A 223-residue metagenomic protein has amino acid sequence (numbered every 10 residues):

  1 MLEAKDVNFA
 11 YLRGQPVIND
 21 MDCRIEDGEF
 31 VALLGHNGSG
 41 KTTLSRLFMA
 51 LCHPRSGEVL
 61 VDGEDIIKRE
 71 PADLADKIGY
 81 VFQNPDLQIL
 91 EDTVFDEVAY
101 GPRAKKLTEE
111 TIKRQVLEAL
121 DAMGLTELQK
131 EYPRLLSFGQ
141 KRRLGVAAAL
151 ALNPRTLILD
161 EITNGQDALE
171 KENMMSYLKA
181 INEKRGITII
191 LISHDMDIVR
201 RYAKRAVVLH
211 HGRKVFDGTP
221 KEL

Functional and structural regions predicted by a protein language model:
L34-H36: The feature captures the beta-strand-to-loop junction immediately N-terminal to the Walker
M49: Helix-to-loop junction immediately C-terminal to a conserved catalytic motif
G57-D65, L74: Conserved ABC transporter NBD signature motif
E110-L128: Conserved ABC ATPase "signature" region
Y132-L136: Conserved ABC ATPase signature
S193-H194: H-loop/switch region of ABC-family ATPase nucleotide-binding domains
